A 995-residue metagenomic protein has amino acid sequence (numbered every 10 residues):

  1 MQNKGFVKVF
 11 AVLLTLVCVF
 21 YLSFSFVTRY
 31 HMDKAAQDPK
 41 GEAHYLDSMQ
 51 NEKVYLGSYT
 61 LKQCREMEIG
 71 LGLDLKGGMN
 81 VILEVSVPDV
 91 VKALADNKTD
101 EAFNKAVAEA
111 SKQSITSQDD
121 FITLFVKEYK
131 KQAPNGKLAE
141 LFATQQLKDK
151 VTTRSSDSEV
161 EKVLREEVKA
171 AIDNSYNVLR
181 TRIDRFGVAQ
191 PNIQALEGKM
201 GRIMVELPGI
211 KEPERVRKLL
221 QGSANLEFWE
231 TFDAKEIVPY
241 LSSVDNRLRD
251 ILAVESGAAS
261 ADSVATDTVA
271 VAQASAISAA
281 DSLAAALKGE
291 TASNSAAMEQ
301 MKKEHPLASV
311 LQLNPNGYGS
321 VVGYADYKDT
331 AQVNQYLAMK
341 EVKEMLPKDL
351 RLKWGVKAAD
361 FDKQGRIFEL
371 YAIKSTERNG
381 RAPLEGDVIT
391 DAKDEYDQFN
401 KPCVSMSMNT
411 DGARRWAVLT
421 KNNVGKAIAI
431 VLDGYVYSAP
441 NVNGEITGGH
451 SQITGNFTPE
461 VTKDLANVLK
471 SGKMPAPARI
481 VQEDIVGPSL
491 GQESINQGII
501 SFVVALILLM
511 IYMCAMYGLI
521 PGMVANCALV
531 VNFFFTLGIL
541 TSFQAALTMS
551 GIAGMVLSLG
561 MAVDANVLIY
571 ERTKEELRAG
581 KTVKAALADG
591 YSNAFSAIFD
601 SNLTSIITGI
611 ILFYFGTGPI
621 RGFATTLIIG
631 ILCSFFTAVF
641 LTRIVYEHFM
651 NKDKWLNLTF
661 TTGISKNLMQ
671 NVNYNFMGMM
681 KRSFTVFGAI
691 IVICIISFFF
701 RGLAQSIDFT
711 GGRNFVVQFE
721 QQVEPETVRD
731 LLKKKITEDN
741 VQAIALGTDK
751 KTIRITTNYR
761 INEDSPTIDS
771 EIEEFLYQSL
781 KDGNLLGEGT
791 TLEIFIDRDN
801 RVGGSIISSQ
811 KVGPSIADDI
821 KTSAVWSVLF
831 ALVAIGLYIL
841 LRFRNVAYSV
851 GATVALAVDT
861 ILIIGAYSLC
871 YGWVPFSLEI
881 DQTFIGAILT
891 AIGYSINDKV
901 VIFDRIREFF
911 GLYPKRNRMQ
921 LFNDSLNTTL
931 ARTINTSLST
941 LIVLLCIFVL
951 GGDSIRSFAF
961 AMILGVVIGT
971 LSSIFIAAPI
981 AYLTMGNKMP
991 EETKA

Functional and structural regions predicted by a protein language model:
M1-R65, I69, K92-V126, K130 (+4 more regions): Interfacial helix-loop-helix hairpins and adjacent transmembrane helices of multi-pass alpha-helical membrane proteins
K8, V12, V531, T536-I539 (+4 more regions): Hydrophobic alpha-helical transmembrane segments of membrane transport and translocation systems, primarily multi-pass
S23-H31, N51-E52, E66-G77, L83-D433 (+4 more regions): Non-transmembrane, solvent-exposed regions of membrane trafficking/translocation machinery
E68, G72-E84, D89-A95, T99-E109 (+4 more regions): Extracytoplasmic/periplasmic
L179, S489-L509, M561, A579-T617 (+11 more regions): Pore- and gate-forming transmembrane helices of large, multi-pass membrane proteins
E206, G448-Q452, E460-L508, N784-V833: Juxtamembrane "pre-transmembrane" interface segments
L519-I569, S849-E908, F975: Hydrophobic transmembrane alpha-helices and their membrane-interface caps in long multi-pass transport proteins
G560-T604, E647-W655, S868, V874-T936 (+1 more regions): Cytosolic juxtamembrane regions of multi-pass inner-membrane proteins
